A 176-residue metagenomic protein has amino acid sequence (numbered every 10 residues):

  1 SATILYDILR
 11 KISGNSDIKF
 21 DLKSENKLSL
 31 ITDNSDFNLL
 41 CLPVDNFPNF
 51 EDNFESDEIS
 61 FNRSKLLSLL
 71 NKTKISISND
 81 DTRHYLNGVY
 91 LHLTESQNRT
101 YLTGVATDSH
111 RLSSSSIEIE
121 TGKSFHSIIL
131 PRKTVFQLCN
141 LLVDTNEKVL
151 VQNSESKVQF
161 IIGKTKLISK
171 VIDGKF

Functional and structural regions predicted by a protein language model:
S1-F176: Structural preference for solvent-exposed beta-strand-turn elements and adjacent flexible terminal/loop segments within
